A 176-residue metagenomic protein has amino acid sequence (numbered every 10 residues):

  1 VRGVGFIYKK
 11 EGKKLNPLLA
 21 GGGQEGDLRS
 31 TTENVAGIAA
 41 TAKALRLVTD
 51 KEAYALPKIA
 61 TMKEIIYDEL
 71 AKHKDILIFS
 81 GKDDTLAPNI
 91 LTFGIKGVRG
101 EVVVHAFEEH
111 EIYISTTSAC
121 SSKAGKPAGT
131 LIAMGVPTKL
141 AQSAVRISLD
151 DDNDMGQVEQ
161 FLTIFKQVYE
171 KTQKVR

Functional and structural regions predicted by a protein language model:
V1-R176: Pyridoxal 5′-phosphate
